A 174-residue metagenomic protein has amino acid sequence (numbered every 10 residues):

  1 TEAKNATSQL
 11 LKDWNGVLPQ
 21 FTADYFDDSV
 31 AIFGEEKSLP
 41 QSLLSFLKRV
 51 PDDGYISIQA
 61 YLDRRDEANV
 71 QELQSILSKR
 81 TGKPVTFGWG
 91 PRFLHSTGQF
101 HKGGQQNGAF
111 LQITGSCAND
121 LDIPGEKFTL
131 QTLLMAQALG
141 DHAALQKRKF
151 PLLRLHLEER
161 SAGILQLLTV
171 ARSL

Functional and structural regions predicted by a protein language model:
T1-L174: Phosphate-moiety recognition in structured ligand-binding domains
